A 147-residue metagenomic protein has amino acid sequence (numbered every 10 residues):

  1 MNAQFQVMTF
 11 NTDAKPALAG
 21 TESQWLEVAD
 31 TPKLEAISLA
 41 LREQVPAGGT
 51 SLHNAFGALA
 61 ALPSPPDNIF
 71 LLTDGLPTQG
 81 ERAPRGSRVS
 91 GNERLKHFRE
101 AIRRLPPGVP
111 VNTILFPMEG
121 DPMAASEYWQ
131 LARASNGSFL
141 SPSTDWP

Functional and structural regions predicted by a protein language model:
N2, S64-P66, P106-V111: Extracytoplasmic
Q4, L34-S38, G49-G57, N92-R99 (+1 more regions): Extracytoplasmic/secreted envelope proteins and their assembly/folding machinery, especially bacterial periplasmic
V7-T9, L71, T113-L115: Structural beta-sheet core signal
N11-G20: Structural microenvironment flanking redox-active thiols in thiol-disulfide oxidoreductases
K15, Q24-P66, F70, P77-T78 (+1 more regions): Von Willebrand factor
N68-F70, F139-P142: Short hydrophobic alpha-helical runs that function as membrane-insertion/retention elements
G75-A134, L140-P142: VWA/integrin I-like adhesion module and closely mimicked acidic/polar interface patches used
D145-P147: Short, solvent-exposed mixed-charge patches
